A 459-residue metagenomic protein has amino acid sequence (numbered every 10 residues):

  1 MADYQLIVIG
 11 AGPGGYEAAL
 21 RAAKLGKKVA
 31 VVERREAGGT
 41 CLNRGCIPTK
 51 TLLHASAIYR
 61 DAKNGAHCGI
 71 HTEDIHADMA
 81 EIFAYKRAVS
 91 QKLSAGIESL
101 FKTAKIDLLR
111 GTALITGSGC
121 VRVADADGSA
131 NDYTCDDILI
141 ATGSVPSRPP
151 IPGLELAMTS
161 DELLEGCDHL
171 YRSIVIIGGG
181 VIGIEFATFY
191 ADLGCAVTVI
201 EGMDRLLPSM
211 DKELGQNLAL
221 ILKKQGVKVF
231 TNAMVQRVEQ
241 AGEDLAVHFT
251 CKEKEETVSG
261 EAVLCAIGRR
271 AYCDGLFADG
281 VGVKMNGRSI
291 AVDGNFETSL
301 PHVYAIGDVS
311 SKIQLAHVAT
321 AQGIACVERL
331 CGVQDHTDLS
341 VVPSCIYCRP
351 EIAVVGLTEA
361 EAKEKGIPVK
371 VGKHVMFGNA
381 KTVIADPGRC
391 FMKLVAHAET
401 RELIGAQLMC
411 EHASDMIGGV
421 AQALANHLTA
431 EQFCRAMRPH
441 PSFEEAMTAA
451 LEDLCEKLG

Functional and structural regions predicted by a protein language model:
M1-G12, L170-G180: Beta1/beta-strand and adjacent pyrophosphate-binding region of the FAD-binding site in flavoprotein oxidoreductases
A2-Y4, L20-K27, V32-Y171, T198 (+7 more regions): Glycine-rich flavin
I7-G14, L20-R35, T40, I47 (+3 more regions): Flexible, glycine-rich terminal cap/loop adjacent to redox cofactors in electron-transfer oxidoreductases
I7-I9, A113, D132-G143, I176-I177 (+4 more regions): Short hydrophobic core segments
G15, G183-I184: N-terminal Rossmann-fold NAD(P) dinucleotide-binding loop
A19, A23, A187, A191-D192: Gly/Ala-rich phosphate-binding loop of Rossmann-like dinucleotide-binding domains, activating on the conserved
P48, V121, A271, T298 (+2 more regions): Hydrophobic "anchor" residues
E155-L170, T257-L330: FAD-site-proximal beta/loop scaffold in flavoenzymes
